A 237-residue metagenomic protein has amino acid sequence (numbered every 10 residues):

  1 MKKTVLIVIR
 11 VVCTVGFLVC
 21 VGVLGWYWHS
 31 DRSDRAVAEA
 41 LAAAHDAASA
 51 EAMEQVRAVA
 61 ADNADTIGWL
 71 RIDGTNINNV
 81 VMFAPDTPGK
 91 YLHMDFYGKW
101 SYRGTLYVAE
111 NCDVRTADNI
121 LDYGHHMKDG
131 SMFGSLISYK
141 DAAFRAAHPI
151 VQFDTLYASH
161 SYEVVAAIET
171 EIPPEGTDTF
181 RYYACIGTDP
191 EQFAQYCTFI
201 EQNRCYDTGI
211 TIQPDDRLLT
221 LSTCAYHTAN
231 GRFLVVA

Functional and structural regions predicted by a protein language model:
M1-G16: N-terminal Sec-pathway targeting helices
F17-A237: Solvent-exposed, non-transmembrane regions of membrane-associated and secreted proteins
